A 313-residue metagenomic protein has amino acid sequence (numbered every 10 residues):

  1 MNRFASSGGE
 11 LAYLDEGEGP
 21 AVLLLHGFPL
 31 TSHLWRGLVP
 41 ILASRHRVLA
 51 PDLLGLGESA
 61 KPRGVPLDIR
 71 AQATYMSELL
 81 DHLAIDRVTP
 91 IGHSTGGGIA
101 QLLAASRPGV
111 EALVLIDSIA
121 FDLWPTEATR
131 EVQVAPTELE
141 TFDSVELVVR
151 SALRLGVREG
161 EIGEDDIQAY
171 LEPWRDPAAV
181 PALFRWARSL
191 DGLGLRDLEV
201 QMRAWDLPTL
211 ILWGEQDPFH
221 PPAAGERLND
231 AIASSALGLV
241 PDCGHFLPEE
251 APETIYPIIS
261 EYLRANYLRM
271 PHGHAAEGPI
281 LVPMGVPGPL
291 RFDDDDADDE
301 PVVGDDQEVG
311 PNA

Functional and structural regions predicted by a protein language model:
S7-G8, A50-I91, P257: Active-site loop/oxyanion-hole signature of alpha/beta-hydrolase fold enzymes
L14-E58: Conserved HGGG/HGGXW glycine-rich cap/lid loop of the alpha/beta-hydrolase fold
G92, G96: Gly/Ala-rich beta-loop-alpha elbow adjacent to hydrolase catalytic centers
A105, L113-F142: Flexible "cap/lid" loop of the alpha/beta hydrolase fold
W124-T126, D143-A204: Conserved alpha/beta-hydrolase catalytic His-Asp/Glu region
W205, I211-W213: Short beta-strand/loop motif that positions the catalytic acidic residue of the alpha/beta-hydrolase fold
Q216-H220: Acidic catalytic loop of the alpha/beta-hydrolase fold
S235-D293: Catalytic active-site module of serine/aspartate enzymes centered on a nucleophile-bearing elbow/loop
